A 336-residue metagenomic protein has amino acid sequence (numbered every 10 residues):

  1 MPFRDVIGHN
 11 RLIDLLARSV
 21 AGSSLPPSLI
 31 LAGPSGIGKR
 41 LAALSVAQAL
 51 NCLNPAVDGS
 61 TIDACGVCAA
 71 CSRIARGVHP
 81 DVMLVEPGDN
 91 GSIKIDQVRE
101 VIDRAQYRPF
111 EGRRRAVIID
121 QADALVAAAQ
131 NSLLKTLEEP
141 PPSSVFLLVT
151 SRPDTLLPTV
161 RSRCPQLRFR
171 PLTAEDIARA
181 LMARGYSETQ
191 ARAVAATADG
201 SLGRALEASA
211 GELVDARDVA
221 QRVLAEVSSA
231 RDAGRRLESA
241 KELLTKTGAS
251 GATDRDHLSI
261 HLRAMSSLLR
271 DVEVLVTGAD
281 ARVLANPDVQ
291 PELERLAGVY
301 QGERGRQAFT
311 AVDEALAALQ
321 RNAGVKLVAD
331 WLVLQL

Functional and structural regions predicted by a protein language model:
M1-A49, A70-R73, Q106, P142-V145 (+2 more regions): Charged, glycine-rich active-site and insertion segments that engage polyanionic ligands
L15-S19, I95-A116, A124, A128 (+1 more regions): Conserved alpha-helical scaffold flanking the Walker A/P-loop in AAA+ ATPase domains
Q48-D63: Post-Walker A helix-loop "phosphate-sensing" segment adjacent to the P-loop in P-loop NTPases
T61-I93: AAA+/P-loop NTPase substrate/partner-engagement loops
G88-I95, A122, Q166: Flexible beta-alpha connector loops of hexameric P-loop NTPases
E111-A116, P141-L147: Loop/turn-to-beta-strand initiation segments
Q121-L125, P153: Conserved Walker B
N131-V145: Conserved catalytic/switch belt of AAA+ P-loop NTPases
